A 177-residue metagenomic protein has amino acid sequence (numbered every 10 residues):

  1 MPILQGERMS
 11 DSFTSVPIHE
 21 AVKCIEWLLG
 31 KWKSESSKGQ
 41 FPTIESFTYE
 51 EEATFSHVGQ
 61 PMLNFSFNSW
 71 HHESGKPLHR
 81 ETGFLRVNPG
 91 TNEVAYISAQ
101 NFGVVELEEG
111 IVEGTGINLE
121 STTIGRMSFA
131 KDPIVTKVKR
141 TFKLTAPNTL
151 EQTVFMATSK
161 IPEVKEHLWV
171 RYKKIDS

Functional and structural regions predicted by a protein language model:
P2-M62, S66-P77, K137, P147 (+2 more regions): Amphipathic/hydrophobic helical signal segments and adjacent flexible N-terminal regions that mediate secretion
S34, L63-F67, E93-S98, I117-S121 (+1 more regions): Short hydrophobic/aromatic-rich beta-strand segments that constitute the beta-sheet cores of beta-sandwich/beta-barrel
E51, E81-G83, E106-E108, V138-R140 (+1 more regions): A structural detector for short beta-strand units
F55-P61, R86-N92, G110-I117, K143-T149 (+1 more regions): A short, structured loop/turn motif at beta-sheet edges
H71-H72, F102-V104, G125-R126, T158-S159: Short, surface-exposed beta-strand-loop junctions and turns on beta-sheet-rich folds
H72-I111: Helix-adjacent hinge/juxtasegments
G103-V104, N118-K139: Acidic, glycine-rich flexible loop segments
L107-E109, K131, Q152-F155, V164-E166: A short secondary-structure junction signal
